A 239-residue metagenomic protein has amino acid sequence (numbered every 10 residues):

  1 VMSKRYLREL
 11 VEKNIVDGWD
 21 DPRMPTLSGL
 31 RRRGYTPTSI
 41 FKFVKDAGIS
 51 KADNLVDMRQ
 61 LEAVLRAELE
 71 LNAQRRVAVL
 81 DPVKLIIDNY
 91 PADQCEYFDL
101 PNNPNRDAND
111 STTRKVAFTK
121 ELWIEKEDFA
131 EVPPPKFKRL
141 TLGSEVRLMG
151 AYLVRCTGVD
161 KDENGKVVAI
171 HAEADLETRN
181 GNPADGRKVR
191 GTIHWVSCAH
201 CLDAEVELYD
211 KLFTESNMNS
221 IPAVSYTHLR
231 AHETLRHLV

Functional and structural regions predicted by a protein language model:
V1-I49: Alpha-helical recognition segments enriched in aromatics with Gly/Pro capping that present substrate-recognition
M2-R5, T38-F41, A52-D53, D93-D99 (+2 more regions): Short helix/loop capping segments that flank catalytic or ligand/cofactor-binding pockets
Y35, K45-G48, R66, K161-N164 (+1 more regions): Hydrophobic alpha-helix feature that most strongly marks membrane-spanning transmembrane helices and their immediate
F41, S50-L140: Active-site-proximal acidic segments at structured loop/helix or strand boundaries that coordinate catalytic metals
E145-L148: N-terminal non-catalytic structural scaffold regions of very large proteins
Y152-Y226: C-terminal, non-catalytic macromolecule-binding modules
T227-T234: Conserved small/polar residues in nucleotide/adenosyl-binding loops
L238: Cytosolic catalytic cores of cyclic-nucleotide second-messenger enzymes
